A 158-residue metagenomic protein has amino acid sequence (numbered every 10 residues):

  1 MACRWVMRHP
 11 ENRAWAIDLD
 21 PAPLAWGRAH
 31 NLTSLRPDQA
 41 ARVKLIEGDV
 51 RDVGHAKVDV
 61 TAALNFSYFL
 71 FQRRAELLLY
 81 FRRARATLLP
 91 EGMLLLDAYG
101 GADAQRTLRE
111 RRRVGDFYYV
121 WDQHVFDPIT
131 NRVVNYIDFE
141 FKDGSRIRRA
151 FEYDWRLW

Functional and structural regions predicted by a protein language model:
M1-D52: Class I SAM-dependent methyltransferase SAM/SAH-binding core
W5, R83-A84, I137: Class I S-adenosylmethionine-dependent transferase superfamily signal
M7, I17, A63-L64, L78 (+1 more regions): Residues lining hydrophobic/aromatic ligand-binding pockets adjacent to catalytic sites
R51-T61: A short acidic, Gly/Pro-enriched loop at the edge of an enzyme's catalytic core that lines a small-molecule cofactor
V53, F69-L70, D103: Short glycine-rich, flexible loops that bind phosphorylated cofactors or substrates
D59-E76: A short SAM/SAH-binding and catalytic strip from SAM-dependent methyltransferases
A75-M93: A short glycine-rich, Lys/Arg-flanked "PGG" loop and its adjoining helix->strand segment in the class I
L95-W158: SAM-dependent methyltransferase
